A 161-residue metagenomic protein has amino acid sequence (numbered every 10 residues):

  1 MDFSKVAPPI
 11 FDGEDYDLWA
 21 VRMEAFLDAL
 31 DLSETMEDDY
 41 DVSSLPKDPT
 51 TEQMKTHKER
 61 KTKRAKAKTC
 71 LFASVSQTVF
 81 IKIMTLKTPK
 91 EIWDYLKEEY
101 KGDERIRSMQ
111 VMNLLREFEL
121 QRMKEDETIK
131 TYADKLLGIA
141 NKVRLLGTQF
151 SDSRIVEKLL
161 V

Functional and structural regions predicted by a protein language model:
M1-V161: N-terminal Lys/Arg-enriched interaction segments
